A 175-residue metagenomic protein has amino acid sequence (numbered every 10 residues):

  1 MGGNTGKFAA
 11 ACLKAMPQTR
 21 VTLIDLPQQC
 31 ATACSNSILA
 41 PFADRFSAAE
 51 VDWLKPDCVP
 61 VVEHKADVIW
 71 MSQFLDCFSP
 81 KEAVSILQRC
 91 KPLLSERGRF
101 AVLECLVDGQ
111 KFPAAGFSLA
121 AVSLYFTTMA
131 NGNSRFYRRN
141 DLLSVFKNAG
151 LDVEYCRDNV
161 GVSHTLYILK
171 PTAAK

Functional and structural regions predicted by a protein language model:
G3-K175: Alpha-helical subdomain
